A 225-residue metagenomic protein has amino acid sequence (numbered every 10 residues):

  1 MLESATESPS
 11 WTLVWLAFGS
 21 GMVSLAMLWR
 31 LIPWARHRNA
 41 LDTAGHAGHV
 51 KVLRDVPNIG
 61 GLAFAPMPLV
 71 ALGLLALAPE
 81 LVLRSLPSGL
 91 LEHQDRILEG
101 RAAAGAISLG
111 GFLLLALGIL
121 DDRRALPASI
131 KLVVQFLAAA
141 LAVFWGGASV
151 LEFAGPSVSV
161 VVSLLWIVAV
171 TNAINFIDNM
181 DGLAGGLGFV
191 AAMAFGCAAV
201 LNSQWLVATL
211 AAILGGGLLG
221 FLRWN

Functional and structural regions predicted by a protein language model:
L2-N225: "…together with the soluble PPM/PP2C metallo-phosphatase catalytic core" -> "…together with the soluble PPM/PP2C
